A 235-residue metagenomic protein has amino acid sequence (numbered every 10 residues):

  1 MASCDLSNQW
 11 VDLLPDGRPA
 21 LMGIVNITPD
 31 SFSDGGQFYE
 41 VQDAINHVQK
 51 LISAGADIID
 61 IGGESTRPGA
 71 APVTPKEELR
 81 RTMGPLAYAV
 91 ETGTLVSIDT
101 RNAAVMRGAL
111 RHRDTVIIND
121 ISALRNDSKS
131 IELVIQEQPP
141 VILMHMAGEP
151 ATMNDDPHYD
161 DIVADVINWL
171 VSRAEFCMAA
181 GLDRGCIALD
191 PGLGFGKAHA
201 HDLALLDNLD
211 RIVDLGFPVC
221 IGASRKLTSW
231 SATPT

Functional and structural regions predicted by a protein language model:
A2-Q9, P15-D16, S33-H47, T66-V96 (+4 more regions): Active-site-adjacent loop and "lid" segments of alpha/beta metabolic enzymes
A20-N26: Short, hydrophobic/glycine-enriched beta-strand segments
V25, L51, G55, D99 (+3 more regions): Conserved, mostly hydrophobic/aromatic
T28, I59-E64, L143-H145, A188-G192 (+1 more regions): Short beta-strands and strand-loop turn motifs
N46-G62: Catalytic domains of carbohydrate-active enzymes, especially glycoside hydrolases
D183-C186: Short acidic capping loops at alpha-helix termini that bridge into adjacent secondary structure
